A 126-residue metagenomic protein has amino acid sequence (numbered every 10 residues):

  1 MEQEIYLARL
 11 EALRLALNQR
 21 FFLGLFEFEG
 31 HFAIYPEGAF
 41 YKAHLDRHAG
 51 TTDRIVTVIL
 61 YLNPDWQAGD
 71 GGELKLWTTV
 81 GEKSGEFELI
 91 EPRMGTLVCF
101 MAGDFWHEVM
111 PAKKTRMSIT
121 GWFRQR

Functional and structural regions predicted by a protein language model:
M1-T57, Y61-L97, D104-R126: Fe(II)/2-oxoglutarate oxygenase catalytic core
